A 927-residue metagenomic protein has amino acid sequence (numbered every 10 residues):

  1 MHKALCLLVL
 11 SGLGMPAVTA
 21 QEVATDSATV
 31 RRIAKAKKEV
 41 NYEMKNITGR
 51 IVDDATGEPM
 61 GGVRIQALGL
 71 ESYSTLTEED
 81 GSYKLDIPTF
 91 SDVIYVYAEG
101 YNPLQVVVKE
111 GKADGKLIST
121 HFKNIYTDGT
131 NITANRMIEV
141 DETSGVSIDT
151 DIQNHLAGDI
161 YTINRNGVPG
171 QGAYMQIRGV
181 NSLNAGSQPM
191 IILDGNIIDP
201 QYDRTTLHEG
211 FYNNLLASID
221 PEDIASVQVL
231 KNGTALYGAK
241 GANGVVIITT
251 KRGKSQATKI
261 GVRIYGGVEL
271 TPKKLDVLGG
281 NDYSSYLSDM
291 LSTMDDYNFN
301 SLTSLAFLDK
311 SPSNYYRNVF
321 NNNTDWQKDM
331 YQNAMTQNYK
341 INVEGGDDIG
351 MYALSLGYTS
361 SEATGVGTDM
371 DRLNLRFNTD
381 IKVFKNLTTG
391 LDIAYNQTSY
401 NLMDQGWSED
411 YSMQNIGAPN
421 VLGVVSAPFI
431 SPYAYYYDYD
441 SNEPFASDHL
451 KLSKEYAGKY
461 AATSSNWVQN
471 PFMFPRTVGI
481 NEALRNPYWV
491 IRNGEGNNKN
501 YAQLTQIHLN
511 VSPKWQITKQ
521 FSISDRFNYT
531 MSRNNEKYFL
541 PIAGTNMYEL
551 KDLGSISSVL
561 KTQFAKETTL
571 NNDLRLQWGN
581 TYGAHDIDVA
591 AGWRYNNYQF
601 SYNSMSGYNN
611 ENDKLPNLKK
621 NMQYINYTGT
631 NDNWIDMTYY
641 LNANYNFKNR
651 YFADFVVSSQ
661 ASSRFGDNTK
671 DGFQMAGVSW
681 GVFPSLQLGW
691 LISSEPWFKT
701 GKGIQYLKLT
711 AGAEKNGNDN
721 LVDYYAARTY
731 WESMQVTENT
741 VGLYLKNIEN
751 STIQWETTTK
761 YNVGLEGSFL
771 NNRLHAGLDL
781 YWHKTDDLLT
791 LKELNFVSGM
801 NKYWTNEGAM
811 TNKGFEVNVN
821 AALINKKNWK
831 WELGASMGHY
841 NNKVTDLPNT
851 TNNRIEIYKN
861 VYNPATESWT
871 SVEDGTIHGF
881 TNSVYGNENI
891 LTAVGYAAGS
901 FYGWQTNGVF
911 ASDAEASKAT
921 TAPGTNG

Functional and structural regions predicted by a protein language model:
E22, T271, R317-G357, S361-T368 (+7 more regions): Flexible loop and strand-edge segments within Gram-negative outer membrane beta-barrel domains
E22-M44, R50-T56, G61-L68, Y97-P103 (+1 more regions): Short, acidic, small-residue-rich periplasmic hinge/interaction motif at the N-terminus of Gram-negative outer-membrane
E71-S82: Short, acidic Ser/Thr/Gly-rich low-complexity loop/linker segments typical of extracellular and cell-surface proteins
Y83-D86, N196-K231: Short acidic/polar hinge/loop motifs at secondary-structure boundaries that mediate gating or recognition
L104, G115-S119, N154-H155, P221-G261 (+3 more regions): A beta-strand signature from Gram-negative outer-membrane beta-barrel systems, especially the internal plug domain
D141, H155-D159, G167-A173, L183-M190 (+9 more regions): Residues embedded in well-ordered regular secondary structure
G261-R317, S412-M413, T805, A822-G927: Conserved small-residue
A306-L308, R372, N378-L387, I393-Q397 (+5 more regions): Extracellular/periplasmic, surface-exposed regions of secreted and cell-surface proteins
